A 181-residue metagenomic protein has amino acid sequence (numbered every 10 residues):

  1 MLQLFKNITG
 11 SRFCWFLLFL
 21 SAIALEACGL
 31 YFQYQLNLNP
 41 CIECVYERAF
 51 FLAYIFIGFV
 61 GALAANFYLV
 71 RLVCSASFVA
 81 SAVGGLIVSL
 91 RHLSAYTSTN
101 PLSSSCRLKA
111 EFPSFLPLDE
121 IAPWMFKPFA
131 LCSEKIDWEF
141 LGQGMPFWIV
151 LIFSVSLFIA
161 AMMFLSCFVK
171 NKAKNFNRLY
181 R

Functional and structural regions predicted by a protein language model:
M1-I55: Transmembrane alpha-helical insertion/packing segments
N7-F19, N66-V88: Interfacial segments of alpha-helical transmembrane regions
A24-Q33, V83-T99, L118: C-terminal TM-helix exit segments that contain a strictly Trp-centered aromatic cap at the helix terminus
F32-Q35, A64-Y68, R91-L102, M162-F176: Juxtamembrane transmembrane-helix termini
L52-A64, S154-F164: Membrane-interfacial alpha-helical segments at the cytosolic side of multi-pass membrane proteins
S75-L86, R107-S114, F153: Hydrophobic alpha-helical segments of small multi-pass membrane proteins
T97-G144: Extracytosolic (periplasmic/ER-lumenal) interhelical loops and adjacent juxtamembrane/interface segments of multi-pass
W124-R181: A hydrophobic membrane-anchoring alpha-helix module
